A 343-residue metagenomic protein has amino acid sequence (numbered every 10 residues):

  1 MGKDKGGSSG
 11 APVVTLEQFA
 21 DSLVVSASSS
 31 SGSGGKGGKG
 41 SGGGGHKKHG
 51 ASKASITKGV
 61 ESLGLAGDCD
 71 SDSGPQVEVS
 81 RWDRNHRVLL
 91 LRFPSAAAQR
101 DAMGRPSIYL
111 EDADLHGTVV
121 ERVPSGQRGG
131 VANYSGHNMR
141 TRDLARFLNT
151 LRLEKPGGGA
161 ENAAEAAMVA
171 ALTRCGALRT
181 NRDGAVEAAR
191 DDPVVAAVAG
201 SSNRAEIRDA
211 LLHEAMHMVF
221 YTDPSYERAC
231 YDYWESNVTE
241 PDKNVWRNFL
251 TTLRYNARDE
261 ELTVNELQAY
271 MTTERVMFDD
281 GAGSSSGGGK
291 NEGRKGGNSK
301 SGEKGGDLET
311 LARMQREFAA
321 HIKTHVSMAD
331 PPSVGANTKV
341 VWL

Functional and structural regions predicted by a protein language model:
G2-G6, G10-K39, G45-A196, K300 (+2 more regions): A metal-dependent hydrolase signature that marks the N-terminal structural subdomain at the beginning of catalytic folds
H86, A98-D101, V219, E227-A229 (+1 more regions): Short catalytic/ligand-binding loop motif for oxyanion handling, primarily in non-cytosolic enzymes, centered on
A189, E235-L343: Metalloprotease/metallohydrolase-associated module, dominated by Zn2+-dependent proteases
D191-V194, A215, E266: Extracellular structured ligand-interaction cores
V195-L211: Short pre-active-site segment immediately N-terminal to the catalytic Zn-binding motif
D209-T222: Active-site recognition of the HExxH zinc-binding catalytic motif
Y221, S225, E274-R275: Glycine-rich, acidic and aromatic/proline-enriched surface loops and short helix-turn segments that act as binding
P224-N237: Short acidic alpha-helical/loop segments enriched in Asp/Glu that coordinate divalent cations
